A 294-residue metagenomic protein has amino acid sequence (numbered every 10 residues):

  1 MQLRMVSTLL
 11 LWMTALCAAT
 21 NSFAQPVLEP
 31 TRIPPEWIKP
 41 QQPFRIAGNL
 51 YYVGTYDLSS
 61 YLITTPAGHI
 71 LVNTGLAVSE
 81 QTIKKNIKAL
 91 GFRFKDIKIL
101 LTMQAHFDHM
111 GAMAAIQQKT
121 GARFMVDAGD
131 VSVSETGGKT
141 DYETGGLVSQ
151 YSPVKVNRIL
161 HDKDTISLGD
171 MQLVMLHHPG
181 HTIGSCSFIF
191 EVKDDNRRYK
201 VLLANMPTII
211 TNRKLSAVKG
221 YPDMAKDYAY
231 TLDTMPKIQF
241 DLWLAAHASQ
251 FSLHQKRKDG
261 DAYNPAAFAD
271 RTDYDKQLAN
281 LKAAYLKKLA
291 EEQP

Functional and structural regions predicted by a protein language model:
M1-L11: Bacterial N-terminal signal peptides that target proteins for export
T14-A15, A19: N-terminal signal peptide c-region/cleavage motif recognized by signal peptidases
Q25-R32, K39-Q41, R45-A47, D96 (+3 more regions): Metallo-beta-lactamase
E36-L90, F94, F188-I209: Conserved beta-strand hairpin/beta-sheet module of binuclear metal-dependent hydrolase folds, prominently
V72-T74, I97-A105, F124-D127, H177-P179 (+2 more regions): Active-site neighborhood of phospho(di)ester-bond hydrolases with catalytic His/Asp-centered motifs
A77-V78, T165-S167, Q172-F268, T272: Metallo-beta-lactamase
V78-E80, K88-T165, Y263-A269, Q277: Active-site HxH/HxHxD metal-binding segment of metal-dependent hydrolases
A266-P294: C-terminal regulatory/interaction regions
